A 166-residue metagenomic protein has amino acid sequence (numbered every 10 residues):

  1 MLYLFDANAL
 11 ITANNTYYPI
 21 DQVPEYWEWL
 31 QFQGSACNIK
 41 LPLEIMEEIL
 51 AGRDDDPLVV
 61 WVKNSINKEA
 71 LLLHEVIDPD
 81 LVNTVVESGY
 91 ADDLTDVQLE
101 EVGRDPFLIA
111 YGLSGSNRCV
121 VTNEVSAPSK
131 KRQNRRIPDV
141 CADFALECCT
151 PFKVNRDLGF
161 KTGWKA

Functional and structural regions predicted by a protein language model:
Y3, A7-R118, S126-A127: Active-site-proximal, substrate-binding regions of enzyme catalytic domains and RNA-binding/basic surfaces
R118-C119, E147: Residue-level detector of anion-binding/catalytic polar loops
N123: Acidic, Mg2+-coordinating phosphoryl-transfer loop and its flanking beta/alpha structural elements, shared across
S126-A166: Acidic, PIN/NYN-like endoribonuclease modules and their adjacent C-terminal/linker elements
